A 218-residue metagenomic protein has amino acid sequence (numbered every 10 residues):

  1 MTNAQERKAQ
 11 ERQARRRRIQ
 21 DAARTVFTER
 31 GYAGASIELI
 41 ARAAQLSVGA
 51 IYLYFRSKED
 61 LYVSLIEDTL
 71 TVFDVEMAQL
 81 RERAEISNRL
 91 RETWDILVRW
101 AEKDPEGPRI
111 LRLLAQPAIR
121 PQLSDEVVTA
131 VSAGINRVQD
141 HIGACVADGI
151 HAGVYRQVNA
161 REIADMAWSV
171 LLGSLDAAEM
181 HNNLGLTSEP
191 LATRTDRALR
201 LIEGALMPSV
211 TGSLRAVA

Functional and structural regions predicted by a protein language model:
M1-A4, V217-A218: Short, intrinsically disordered or compositionally biased N-terminal tails of bacterial proteins
R12, Q20, Y62, I66 (+3 more regions): Amphipathic, non-transmembrane alpha-helical scaffold segments
R15-A23, I40, L65-E76, I142: Generic hydrophobic, amphipathic alpha-helix propensity
R18, A22, V26-D60, S64: Helix-turn-helix
S64, A78-G107, R161-A167, T211 (+1 more regions): Hydrophobic alpha-helical connector segments
R99-A144, R161-E162, S188: Short secondary-structure transition hinges
P108-R112, V128, S132, I150-L199 (+1 more regions): Hydrophobic/aromatic-rich alpha-helical bundle segments in the mid-to-C-terminal region
